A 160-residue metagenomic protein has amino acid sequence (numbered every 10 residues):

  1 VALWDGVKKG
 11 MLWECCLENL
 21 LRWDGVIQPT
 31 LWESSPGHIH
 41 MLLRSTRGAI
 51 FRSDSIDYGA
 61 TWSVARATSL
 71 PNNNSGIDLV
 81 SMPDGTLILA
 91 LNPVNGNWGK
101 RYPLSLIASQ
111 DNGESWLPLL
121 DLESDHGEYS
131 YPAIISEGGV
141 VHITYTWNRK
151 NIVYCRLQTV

Functional and structural regions predicted by a protein language model:
V1-V160: Asp-box/BNR beta-propeller blade signature and adjacent active/binding-site loops in extracellular glycan-interacting
